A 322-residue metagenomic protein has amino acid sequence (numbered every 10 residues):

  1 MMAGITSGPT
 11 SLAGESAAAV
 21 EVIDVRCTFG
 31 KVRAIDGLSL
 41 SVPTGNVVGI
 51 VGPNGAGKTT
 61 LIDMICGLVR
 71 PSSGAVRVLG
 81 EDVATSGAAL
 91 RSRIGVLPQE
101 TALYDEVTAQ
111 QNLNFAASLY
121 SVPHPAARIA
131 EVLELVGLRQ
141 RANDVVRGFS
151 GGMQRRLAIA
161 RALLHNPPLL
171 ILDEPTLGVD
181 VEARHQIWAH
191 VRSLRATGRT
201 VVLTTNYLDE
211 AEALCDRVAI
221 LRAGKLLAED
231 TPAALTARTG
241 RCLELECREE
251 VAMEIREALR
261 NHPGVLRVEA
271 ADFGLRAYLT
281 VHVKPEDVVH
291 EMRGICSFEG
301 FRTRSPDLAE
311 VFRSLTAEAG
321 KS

Functional and structural regions predicted by a protein language model:
C66: Helix-to-loop junction immediately C-terminal to a conserved catalytic motif
G74-D82, A89-L90: Conserved ABC transporter NBD signature motif
N114, S118-R141: Conserved ABC ATPase "signature" region
N166: Conserved catalytic motifs of ABC-family nucleotide-binding domains
L170-E174: Catalytic Walker B motif of ABC-type/P-loop ATPase nucleotide-binding domains
W188-T280: ABC transporter nucleotide-binding domain
